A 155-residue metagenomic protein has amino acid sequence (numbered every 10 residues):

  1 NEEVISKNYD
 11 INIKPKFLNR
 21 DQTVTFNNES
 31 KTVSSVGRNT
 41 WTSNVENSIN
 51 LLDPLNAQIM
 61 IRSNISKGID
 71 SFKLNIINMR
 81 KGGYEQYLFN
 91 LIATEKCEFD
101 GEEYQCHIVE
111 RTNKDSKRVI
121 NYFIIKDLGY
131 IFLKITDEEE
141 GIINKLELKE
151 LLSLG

Functional and structural regions predicted by a protein language model:
N1-N28, K67-G155: Acidic, serine/threonine-rich low-complexity disordered tracts
E2-N64: Contiguous hydrophobic, core-forming segments of folded domains
